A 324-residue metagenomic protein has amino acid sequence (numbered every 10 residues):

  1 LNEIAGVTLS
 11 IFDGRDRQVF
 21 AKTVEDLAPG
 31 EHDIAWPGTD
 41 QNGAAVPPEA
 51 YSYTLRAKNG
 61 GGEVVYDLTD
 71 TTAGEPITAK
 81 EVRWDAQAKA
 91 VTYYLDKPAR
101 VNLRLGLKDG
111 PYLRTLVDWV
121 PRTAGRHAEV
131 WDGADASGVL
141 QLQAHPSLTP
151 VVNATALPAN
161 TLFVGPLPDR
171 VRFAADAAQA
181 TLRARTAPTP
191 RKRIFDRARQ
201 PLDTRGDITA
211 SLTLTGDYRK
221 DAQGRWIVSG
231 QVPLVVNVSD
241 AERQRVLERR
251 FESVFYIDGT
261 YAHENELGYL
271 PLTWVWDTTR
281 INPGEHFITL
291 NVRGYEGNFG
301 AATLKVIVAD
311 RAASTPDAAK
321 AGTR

Functional and structural regions predicted by a protein language model:
L1-E264, R280-R324: Long, compositionally biased, intrinsically disordered segments
L272-R280: Solvent-exposed segments in extracellular or luminal domains encompassing
